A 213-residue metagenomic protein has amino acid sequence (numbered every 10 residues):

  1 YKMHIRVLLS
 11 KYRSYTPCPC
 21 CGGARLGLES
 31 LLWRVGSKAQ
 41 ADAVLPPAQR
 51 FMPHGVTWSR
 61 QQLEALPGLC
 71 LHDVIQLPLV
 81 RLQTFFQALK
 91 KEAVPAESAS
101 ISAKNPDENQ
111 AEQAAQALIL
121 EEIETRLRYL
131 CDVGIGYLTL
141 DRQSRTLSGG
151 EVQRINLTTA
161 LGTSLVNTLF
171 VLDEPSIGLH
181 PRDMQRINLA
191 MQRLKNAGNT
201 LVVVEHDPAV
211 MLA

Functional and structural regions predicted by a protein language model:
Y1-A213: Conserved phosphate-binding elements of NTP-dependent enzyme cores
